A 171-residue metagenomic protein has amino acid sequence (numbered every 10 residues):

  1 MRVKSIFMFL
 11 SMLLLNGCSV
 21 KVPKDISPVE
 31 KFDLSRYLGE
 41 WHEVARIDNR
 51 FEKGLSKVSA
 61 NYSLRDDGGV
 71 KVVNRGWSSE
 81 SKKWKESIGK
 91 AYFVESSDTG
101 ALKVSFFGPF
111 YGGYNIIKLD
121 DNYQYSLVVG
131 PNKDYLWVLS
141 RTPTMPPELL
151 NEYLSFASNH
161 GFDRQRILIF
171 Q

Functional and structural regions predicted by a protein language model:
M1-F7: Bacterial N-terminal signal peptides that target proteins for export
C18-Q171: A beta-rich soluble binding module of mature secreted/lumenal proteins
